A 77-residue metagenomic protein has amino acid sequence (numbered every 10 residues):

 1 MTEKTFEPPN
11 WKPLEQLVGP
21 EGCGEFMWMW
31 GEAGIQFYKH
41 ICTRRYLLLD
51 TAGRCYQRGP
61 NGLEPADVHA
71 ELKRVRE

Functional and structural regions predicted by a protein language model:
T2-L14, G19, Y56-E77: Mixed-charge, Lys/Arg-enriched low-complexity segments
L17-A66: Acidic, low-complexity, intrinsically disordered interaction modules
